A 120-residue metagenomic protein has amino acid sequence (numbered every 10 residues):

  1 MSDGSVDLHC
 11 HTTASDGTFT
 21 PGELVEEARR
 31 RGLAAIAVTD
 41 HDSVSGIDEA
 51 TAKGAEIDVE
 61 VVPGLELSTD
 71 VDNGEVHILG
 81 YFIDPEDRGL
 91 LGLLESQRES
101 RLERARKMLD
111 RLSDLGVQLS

Functional and structural regions predicted by a protein language model:
M1-G74: An N-terminally biased module of ancient metal coordination in phosphate/nucleic-acid-related enzymes
E56-S120: Extended substrate/RNA-proximal surfaces in nucleic-acid metabolism proteins
